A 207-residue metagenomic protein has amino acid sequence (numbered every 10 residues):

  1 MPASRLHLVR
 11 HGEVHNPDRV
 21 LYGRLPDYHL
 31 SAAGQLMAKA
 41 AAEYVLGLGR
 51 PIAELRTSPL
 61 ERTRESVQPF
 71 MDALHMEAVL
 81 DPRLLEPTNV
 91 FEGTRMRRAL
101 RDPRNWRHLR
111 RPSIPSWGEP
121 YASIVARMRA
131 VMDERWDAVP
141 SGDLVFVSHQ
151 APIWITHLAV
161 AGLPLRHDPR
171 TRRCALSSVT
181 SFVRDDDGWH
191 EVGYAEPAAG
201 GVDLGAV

Functional and structural regions predicted by a protein language model:
M1-S4, G47, M76-V79, E86-R98 (+2 more regions): Acidic, low-complexity terminal tails and accessory targeting/binding regions of phosphate-metabolizing enzymes
S4, V9-E77: Active-site-proximal alpha-helix that buttresses catalytic centers in soluble enzyme cores
L6, P140-Q150: Generic beta-sheet signal
V14, P152-I153: Short active-site segment of divalent metal-dependent hydrolases/proteases that encodes the spacing between
D27-A33, R110, R166-R170: A short acidic, glycine-rich active-site loop that binds or catalyzes chemistry on phosphate/adenosine moieties
L48-P51, R135-G142: Glycine-rich phosphate-binding loop signature in dinucleotide/nucleotide-binding domains
T57-S58, A126, V147-S148: Short beta-strand scaffold positions
M71-A130, G193-Y194, G205-V207: Phosphate-handling substructures
